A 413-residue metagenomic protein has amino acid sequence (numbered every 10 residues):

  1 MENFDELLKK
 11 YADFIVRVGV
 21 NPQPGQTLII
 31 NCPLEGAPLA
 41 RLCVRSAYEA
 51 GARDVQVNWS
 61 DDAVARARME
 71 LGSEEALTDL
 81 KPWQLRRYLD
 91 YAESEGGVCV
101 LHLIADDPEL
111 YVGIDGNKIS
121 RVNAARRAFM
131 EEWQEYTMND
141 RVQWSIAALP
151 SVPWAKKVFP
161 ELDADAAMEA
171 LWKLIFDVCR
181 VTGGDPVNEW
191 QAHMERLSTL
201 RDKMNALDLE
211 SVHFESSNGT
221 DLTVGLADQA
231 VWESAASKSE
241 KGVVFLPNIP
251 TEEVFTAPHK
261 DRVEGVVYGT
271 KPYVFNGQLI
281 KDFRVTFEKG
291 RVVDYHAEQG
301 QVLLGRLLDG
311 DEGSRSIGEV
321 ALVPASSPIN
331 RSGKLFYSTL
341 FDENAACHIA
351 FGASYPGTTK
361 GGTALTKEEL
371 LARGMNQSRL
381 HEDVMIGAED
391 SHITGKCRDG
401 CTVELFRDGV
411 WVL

Functional and structural regions predicted by a protein language model:
M1-E264, L413: Active-site bordering "gate/hinge" segments that shape substrate access to catalytic or cofactor-binding pockets
E35-G36, D106-P108, S151, G219 (+8 more regions): Short, glycine-/Ser/Thr-/acidic-enriched flexible segments
V112-D115, K156-P160, A235-S237, Q278-K281 (+3 more regions): A short secondary-structure junction signal
N205-E210, L279-K281, M385-H392: A short, compositionally biased
F255-E312: Long, well-ordered mid-to-C-terminal structural blocks that present hydrophobic/aromatic surfaces
K260-D261, N276-Q278, T286-F287, D311-R315 (+3 more regions): A structural signal for short secondary-structure junctions
V292-T363: Dual-mode signal for accessory low-complexity, basic/Gly-rich regions
E368-L413: Extended hydrophobic packing segments that form well-structured cores
